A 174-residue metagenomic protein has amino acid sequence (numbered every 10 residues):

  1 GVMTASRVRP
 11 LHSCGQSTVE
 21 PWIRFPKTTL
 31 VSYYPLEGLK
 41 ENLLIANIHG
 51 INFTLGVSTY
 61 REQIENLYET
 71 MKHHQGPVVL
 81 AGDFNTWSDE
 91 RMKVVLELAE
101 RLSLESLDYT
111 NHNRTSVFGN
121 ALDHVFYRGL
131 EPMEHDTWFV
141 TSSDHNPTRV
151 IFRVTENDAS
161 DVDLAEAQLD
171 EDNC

Functional and structural regions predicted by a protein language model:
G1-C174: Active-site regions of metal-assisted phosphoester/phosphodiester hydrolases, unifying DNase/endonuclease modules
